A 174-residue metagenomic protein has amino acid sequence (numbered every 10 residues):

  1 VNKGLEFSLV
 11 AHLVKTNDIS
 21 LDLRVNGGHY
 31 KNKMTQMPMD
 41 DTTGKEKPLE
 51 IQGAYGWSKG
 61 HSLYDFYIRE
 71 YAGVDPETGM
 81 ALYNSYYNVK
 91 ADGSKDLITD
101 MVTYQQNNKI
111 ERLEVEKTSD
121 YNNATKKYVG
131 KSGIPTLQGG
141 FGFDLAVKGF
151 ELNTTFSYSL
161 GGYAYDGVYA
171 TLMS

Functional and structural regions predicted by a protein language model:
N2-E6, S20, T136-G140: Transmembrane beta-barrel architecture of outer-membrane proteins
L5, H12-K131, M173: Conserved small-residue
F7-A11, F141-V147, T154: Residues on the lipid-exposed face of transmembrane beta-strands in outer-membrane beta-barrel proteins
D18-R24, G140, G149-E151: Outer-membrane beta-barrel architecture
L23-H29, L145, T154-Y158: Transmembrane beta-barrel strands of outer-membrane/channel proteins
Y30-M34, N153, L160-A164: Flexible loop/turn segments at secondary-structure boundaries
T118, I134, G149-E151, T155: Segments forming glycine/polar-rich beta-alpha architectures that bind adenosine-containing cofactors
S159-S174: Extracytoplasmic gating/loop element in the C-terminal half of outer-membrane beta-barrel translocons and assembly
